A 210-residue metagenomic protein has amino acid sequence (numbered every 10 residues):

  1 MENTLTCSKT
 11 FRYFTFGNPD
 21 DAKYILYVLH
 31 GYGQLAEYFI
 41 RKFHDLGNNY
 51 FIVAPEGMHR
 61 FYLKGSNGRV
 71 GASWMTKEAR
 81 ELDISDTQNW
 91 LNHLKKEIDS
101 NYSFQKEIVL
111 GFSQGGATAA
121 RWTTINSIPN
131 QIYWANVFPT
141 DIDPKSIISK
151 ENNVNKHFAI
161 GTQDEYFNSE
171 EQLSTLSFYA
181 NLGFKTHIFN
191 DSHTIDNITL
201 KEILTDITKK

Functional and structural regions predicted by a protein language model:
C7-P19, K23-Y102: Serine-hydrolase catalytic machinery in alpha/beta-hydrolase-like enzymes
G31-L35, Q114, N136-T140: Short beta->alpha connector loops
R41-H44, T124-I125, S177, N181: Short, well-ordered alpha-helices that flank and scaffold nucleotide-derived cofactor binding pockets
P55-M58, I132-T140: Active-site nucleophile loop of the alpha/beta-hydrolase fold
I108, N130-I132: Residue in the alpha/beta-hydrolase core beta-strand immediately N-terminal to the catalytic nucleophile
L110-G115, A119: Gly/Ala-rich beta-loop-alpha elbow adjacent to hydrolase catalytic centers
T118-W122, I142: Hydrolases whose catalytic domains are alpha/beta-hydrolase-1, hotdog thioesterase, or metallo-beta-lactamase-like
V137-K209: The feature captures the conserved acid-bearing segment of alpha/beta-hydrolase catalytic domains
